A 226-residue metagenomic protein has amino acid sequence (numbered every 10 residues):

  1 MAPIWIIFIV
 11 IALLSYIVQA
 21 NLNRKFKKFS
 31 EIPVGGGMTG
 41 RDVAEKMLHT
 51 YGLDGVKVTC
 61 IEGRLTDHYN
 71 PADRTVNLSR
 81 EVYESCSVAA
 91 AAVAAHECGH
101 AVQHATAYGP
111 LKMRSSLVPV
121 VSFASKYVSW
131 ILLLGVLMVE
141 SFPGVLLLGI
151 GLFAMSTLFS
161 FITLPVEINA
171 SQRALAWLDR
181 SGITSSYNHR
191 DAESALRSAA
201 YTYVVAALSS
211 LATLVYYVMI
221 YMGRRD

Functional and structural regions predicted by a protein language model:
M1-A20, R24-K25, G135, F142 (+2 more regions): Hydrophobic alpha-helical transmembrane segments of small proteolipidic membrane proteins, enriched in energy-coupled
I4, F8, V128, F142 (+4 more regions): Hydrophobic alpha-helical transmembrane segments of integral membrane proteins, especially multi-pass transporters
Q19-A124, L158-D226: Polar-ligand-bearing catalytic/cofactor-coordination segments of membrane-embedded or membrane-tethered inner-membrane
V118-F142: Post-HExxH zinc-binding segment in Zn-dependent metallohydrolases
I150-F159: Small-residue-enriched core segments of transmembrane alpha-helices in multipass membrane transport and channel
